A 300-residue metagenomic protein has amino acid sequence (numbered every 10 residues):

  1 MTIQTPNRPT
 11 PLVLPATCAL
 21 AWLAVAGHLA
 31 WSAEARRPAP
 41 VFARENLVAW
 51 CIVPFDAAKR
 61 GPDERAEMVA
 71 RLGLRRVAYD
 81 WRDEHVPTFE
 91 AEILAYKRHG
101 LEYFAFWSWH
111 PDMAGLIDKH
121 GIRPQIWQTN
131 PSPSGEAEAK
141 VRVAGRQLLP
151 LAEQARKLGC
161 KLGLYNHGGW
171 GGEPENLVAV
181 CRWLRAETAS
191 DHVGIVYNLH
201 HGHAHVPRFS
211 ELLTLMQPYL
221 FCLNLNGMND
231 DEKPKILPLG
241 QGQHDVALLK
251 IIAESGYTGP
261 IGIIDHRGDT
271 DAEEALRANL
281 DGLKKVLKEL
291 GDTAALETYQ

Functional and structural regions predicted by a protein language model:
M1-T10: N-terminal secretory signal peptides that target proteins for export/translocation
P15-H28: Bacterial N-terminal signal peptides
S32-V48, D63-R65, L149-E153, K157-G159 (+1 more regions): Histidine-acidic metal/acid-base catalytic patches
V48-G61, P133-V141, L237-P238: Active-site mouth loops of central-metabolism enzymes
C51, A78, F104-W107, Q125-I126 (+3 more regions): Conserved beta-strand positions in the central sheet of alpha/beta enzyme cores
F55-A70, T88-E92, H110-L116, A144 (+2 more regions): Short, acidic/polar
P62-H85, E102-F104: Catalytic domains of carbohydrate-active enzymes, especially glycoside hydrolases
L101-I195, L199-A204, E297: Active-site acidic/histidine proton-transfer and metal-coordination neighborhood in alpha/beta enzyme cores
